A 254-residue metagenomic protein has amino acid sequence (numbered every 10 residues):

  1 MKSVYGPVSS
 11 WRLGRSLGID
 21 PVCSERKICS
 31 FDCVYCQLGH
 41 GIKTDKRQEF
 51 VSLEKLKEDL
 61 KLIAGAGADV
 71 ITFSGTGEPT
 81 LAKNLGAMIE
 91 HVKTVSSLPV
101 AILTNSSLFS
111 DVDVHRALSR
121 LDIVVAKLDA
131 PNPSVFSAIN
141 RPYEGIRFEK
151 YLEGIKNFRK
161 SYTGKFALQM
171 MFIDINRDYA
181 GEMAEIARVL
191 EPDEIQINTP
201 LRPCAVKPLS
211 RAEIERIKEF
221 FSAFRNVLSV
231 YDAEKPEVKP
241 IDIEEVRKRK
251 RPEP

Functional and structural regions predicted by a protein language model:
M1-R12, N176-P254: Auxiliary Fe-S-binding modules of radical SAM enzymes
R12-L53: Canonical Radical SAM [4Fe-4S] cluster-binding loop centered on the CxxxCxxC motif and its immediate flanking residues
G18-D20, Q37, V70-S74, A101-L103: Short, conserved beta-strand segments within well-ordered enzyme catalytic domains that often line or immediately flank
Y35-G41, G67-V70, A130-V135, K165: Short, basic/glycine-rich phosphate-binding loops at helix/coil junctions that contact nucleotide phosphates
G39-F73: Conserved alpha-helical substructure of the radical SAM core
K46-L53, E144-F148, K207-I214: Flexible, glycine- and charge-enriched loops at secondary-structure boundaries
K55-E58, A87, E182, R216: Alpha-helical elements of Rossmann-like donor-binding domains used by nucleotide-donor carbohydrate transfer enzymes
T80-L209: Conserved AdoMet/S-adenosylmethionine-binding subsite of the radical SAM
